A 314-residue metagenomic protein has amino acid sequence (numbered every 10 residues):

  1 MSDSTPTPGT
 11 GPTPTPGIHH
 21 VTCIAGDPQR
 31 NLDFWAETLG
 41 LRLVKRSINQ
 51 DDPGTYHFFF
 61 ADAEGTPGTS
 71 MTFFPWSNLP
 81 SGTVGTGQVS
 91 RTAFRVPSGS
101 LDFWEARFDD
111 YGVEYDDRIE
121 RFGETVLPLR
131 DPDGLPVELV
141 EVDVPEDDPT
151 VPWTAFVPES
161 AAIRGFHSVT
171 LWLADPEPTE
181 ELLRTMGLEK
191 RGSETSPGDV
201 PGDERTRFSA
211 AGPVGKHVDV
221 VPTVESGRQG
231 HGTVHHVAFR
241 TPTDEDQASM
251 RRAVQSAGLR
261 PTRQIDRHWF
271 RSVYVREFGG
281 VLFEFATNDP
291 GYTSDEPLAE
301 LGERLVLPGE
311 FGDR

Functional and structural regions predicted by a protein language model:
M1-Q29, V89-V96, V144-E180, M186 (+2 more regions): N-terminal beta-strand motif that seeds the catalytic metal site of vicinal oxygen chelate
S2-P12, S47, E105-G165, G192-V220 (+1 more regions): Vicinal oxygen chelate
P16-G26, N78-R107, T125-R130, R164-A174 (+2 more regions): Vicinal oxygen chelate
I24-P67, D110, R118-R130, L171-H217 (+1 more regions): Core segments of cupin and vicinal oxygen chelate
E37, F73-F74, R107-F108, R184-M186 (+1 more regions): Short amphipathic alpha-helices in soluble, non-transmembrane regions that often serve as interface/regulatory elements
K45-Q50, F60-F94: Conserved donor-binding loop and adjoining core beta-sheet/short helix segment in diverse acyl/aminoacyl transferases
R95-P97, R191, S209, V221 (+1 more regions): A structural detector for beta-sheet-dominated domains
G212-H235: Flexible internal linker/loop segments at domain or repeat junctions
